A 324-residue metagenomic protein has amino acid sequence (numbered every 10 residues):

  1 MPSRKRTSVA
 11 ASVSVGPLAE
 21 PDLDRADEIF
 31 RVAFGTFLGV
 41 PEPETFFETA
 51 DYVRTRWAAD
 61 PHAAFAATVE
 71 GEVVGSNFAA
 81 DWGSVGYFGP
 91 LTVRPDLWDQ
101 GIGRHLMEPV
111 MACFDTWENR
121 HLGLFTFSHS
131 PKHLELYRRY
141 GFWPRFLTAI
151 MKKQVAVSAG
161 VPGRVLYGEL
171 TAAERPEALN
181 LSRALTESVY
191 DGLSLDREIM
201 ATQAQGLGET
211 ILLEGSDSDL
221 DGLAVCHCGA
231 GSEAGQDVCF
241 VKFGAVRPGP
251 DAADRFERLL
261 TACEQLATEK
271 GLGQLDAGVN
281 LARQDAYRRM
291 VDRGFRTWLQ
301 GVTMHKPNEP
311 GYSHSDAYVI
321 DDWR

Functional and structural regions predicted by a protein language model:
P2-A10, E20-T36, A159-G160, A172-T186 (+1 more regions): A short, well-structured alpha-helix characteristic of acyl/acetyltransferase catalytic modules
S3-R4, L23, E28-F78, Y190-I211: Active-site rim helix/loop that mediates acceptor-substrate recognition in acyltransferases
R4, A11, F127-P131, A149-E174 (+1 more regions): C-terminal "cap" of GNAT-fold acetyltransferases
A64-A66, E72-A80, Y87-T92, D219-S232 (+1 more regions): Conserved beta-strand in the GNAT
V73, Q100, R104-H105, D115-H121 (+2 more regions): Conserved active-site alpha-helix within GNAT-family acetyltransferase domains
F88-G89, F114-H129, T268-N280: Conserved GNAT acetyl-CoA-binding A-motif
P90-V93, D99-F114, E135-R139, A252-Q265: Conserved acetyl-CoA-binding loop-helix of GNAT-fold acetyltransferases
R139-F240: Amide-forming acyltransferase catalytic core, primarily the GNAT-like/NAT-type and related acyltransferase folds
